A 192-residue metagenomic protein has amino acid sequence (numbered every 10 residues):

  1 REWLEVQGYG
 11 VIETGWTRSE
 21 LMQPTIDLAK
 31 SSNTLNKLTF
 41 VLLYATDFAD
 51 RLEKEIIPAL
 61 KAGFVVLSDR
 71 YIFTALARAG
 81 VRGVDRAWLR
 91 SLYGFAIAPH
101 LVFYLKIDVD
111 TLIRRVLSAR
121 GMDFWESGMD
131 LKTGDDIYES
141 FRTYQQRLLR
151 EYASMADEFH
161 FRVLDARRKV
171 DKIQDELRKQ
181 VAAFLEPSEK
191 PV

Functional and structural regions predicted by a protein language model:
R1-W3, R114-V192: NTP-dependent small-molecule kinase module
Q7-I97: ATP-dependent small-molecule kinase phosphotransfer cores that center on conserved nucleotide phosphate-binding segments
I12, L101, R162-L164: Structural signal for short hydrophobic segments within the conserved structured cores of catalytic domains across
R18-E20, I72-F73, I107-I113, V170: Conserved nucleotide-binding/hydrolysis micro-motifs of P-loop NTPases
L21-T25, T111, R147, E151: Generic alpha-helical secondary structure signal
A75-R147: A glycine- and Lys/Arg-enriched "phosphate-lid" helix/loop adjacent to the NTP-binding pocket of small-molecule kinases
